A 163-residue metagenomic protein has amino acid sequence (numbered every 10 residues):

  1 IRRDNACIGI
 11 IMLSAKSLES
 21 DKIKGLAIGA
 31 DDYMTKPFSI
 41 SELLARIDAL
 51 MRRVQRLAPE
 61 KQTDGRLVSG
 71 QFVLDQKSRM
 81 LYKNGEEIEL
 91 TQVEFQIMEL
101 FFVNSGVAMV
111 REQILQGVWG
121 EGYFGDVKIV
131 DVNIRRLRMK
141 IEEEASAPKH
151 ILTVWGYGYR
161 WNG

Functional and structural regions predicted by a protein language model:
R3-L67: Basic, amphipathic DNA-recognition helix from helix-turn-helix-like DNA-binding domains
I11-L13, M98, L152: Conserved hydrophobic packing residues within short motifs/helices of P-loop NTPase cores of ABC-family ATPases
P37, L44, T91, F124 (+1 more regions): Conserved catalytic core of two-component sensor histidine kinases
S41, V107-V118: Short coil-to-helix segment of the ABC ATPase nucleotide-binding domain corresponding to the Q-loop/switch region
R46, V93, D126, N133 (+1 more regions): Residues within the DNA-recognition helix of helix-turn-helix
A49-A108, E112: Short, Lys/Arg-enriched segments at the junction into DNA-binding effector domains of transcriptional regulators
L57, D64, E89, I134 (+1 more regions): DNA-binding patch around the recognition helix
I97-M98, I114, L137, I141: DNA major-groove recognition helices of helix-turn-helix
